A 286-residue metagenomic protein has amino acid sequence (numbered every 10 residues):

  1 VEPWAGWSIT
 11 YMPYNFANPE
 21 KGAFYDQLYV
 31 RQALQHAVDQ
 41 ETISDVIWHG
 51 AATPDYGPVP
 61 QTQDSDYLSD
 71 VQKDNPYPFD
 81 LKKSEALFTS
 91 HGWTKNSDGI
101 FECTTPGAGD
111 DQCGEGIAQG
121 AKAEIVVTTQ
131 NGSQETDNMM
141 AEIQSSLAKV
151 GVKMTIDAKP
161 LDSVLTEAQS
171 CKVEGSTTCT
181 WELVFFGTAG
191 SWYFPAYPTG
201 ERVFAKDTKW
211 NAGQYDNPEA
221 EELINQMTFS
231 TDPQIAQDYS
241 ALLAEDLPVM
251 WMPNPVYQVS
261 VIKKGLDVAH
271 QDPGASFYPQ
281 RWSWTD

Functional and structural regions predicted by a protein language model:
E2-T10, Q35-Q72, K82-A86, E135-S145 (+1 more regions): Detector for C-terminal structural segments
W7-V30, V46, Q72-D74: A bilobed periplasmic-binding-protein/Venus flytrap-type ligand-binding module shared by bacterial periplasmic
I9-Y11, Q27, R31, K122-E124 (+3 more regions): Extracellular structured ligand-interaction cores
N15-N18, Q63, T129-N131, I224: Short, histidine-centered active-site or binding-site loop motifs used for metal coordination, general acid-base
F16-P19, D39-E41, H91: Short loop segments at secondary-structure junctions
Y25-D26, Y77, T231-Q234: Structural helix-adjacent loops and short alpha-helical linkers that scaffold large soluble proteins
E85, T89-W93: N-terminal hydrophobic or amphipathic helices and topogenic motifs
W93-G187, P233, Y257: Ligand/substrate-recognition segments at binding pockets and active sites
